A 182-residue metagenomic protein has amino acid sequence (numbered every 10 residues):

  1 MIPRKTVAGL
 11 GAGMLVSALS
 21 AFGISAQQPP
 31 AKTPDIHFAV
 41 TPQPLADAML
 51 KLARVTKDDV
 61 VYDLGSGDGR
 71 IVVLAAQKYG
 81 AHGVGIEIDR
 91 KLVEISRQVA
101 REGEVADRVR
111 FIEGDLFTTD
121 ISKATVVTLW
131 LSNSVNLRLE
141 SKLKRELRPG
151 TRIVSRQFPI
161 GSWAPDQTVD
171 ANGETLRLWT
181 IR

Functional and structural regions predicted by a protein language model:
G11-A21: Bacterial N-terminal signal peptides
F22-T56: Class I SAM-dependent transferase core
D58-G67: Conserved class I S-adenosyl-L-methionine
G69-V73: Glycine-rich SAM-binding Motif I of class I
H82-E87: Conserved SAM-binding motif I beta-strand of class I
R90-K123: S-adenosyl-L-methionine
I121-R138: A short SAM/SAH-binding and catalytic strip from SAM-dependent methyltransferases
S134-R182: C-terminal substrate-binding/active-site "lid" region of AdoMet-derived donor-dependent transferases
